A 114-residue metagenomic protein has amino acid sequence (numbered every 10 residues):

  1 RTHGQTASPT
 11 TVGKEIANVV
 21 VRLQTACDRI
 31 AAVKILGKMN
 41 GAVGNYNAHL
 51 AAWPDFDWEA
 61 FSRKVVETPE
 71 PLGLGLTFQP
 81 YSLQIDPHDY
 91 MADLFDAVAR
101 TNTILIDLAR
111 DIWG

Functional and structural regions predicted by a protein language model:
Q5: Active-site pocket-lining segments that scaffold enzyme catalytic pockets across diverse folds
S8-G114: Internal glycine-rich alpha/beta core junctions
